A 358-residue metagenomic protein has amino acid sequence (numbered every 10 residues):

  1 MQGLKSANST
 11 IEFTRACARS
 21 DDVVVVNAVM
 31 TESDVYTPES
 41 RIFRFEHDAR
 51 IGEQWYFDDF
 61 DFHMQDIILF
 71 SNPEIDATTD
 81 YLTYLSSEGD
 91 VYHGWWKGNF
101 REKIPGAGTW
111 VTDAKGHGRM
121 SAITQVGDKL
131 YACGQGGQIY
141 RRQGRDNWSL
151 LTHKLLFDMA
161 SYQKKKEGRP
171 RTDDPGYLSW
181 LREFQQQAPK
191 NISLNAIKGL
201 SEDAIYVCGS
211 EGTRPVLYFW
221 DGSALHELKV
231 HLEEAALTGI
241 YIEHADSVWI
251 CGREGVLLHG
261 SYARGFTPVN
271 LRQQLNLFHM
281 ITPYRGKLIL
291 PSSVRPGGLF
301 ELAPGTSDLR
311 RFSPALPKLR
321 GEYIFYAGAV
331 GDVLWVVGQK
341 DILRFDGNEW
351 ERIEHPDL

Functional and structural regions predicted by a protein language model:
M1-L358: Residue-level hotspots at or immediately adjacent to binding/recognition sites across diverse folds
